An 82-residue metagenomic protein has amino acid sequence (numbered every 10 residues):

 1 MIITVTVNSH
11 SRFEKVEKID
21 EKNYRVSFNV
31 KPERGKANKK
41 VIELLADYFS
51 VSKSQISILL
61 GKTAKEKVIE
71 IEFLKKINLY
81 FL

Functional and structural regions predicted by a protein language model:
M1-E43, V51-K53, S57-L82: Contiguous, often N-terminal, cationic amphipathic patches that form binding interfaces
A46: The alpha-helix within a helix-turn-helix
